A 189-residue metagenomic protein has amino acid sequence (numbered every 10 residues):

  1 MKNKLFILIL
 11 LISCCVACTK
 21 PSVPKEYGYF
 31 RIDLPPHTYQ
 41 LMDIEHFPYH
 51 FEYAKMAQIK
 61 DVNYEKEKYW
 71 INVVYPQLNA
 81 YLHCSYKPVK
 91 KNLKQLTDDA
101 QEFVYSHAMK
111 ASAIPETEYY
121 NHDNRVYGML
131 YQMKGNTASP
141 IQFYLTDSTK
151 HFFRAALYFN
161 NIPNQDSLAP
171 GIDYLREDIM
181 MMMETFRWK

Functional and structural regions predicted by a protein language model:
M1-L5: Positively charged n-region of N-terminal signal peptides that target proteins for export
C14-A17: C-terminal motif of bacterial Sec signal peptides marking the signal peptidase cleavage site
T19-K25: Bacterial lipoprotein signal-peptidase II cleavage site
E26-F47: Post-signal peptide N-terminal segment of mature Sec-exported envelope proteins
H46-E102: Secretory pathway targeting signatures of secreted, lumenal, and periplasmic proteins
L82-K90, I141-F143, Q165-D173: Second-shell loop/turn segments in exported
Q101-R154: Signature of long, low-cysteine stretches enriched in small and polar/charged residues
A156-K189: Surface-exposed amphipathic alpha-helical segments
